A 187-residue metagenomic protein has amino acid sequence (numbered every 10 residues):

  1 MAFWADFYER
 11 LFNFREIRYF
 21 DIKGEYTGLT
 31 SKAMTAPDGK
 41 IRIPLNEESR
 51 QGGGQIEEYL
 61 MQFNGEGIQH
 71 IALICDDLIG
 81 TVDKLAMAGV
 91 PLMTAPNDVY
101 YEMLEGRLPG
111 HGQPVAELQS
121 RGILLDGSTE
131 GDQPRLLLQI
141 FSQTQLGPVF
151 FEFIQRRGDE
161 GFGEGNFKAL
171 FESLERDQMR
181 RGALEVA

Functional and structural regions predicted by a protein language model:
M1-E16, E25-A187: Glyoxalase I/VOC metalloenzyme domain signal
D21: Active-site and NAD+-binding cores of ADP-ribose-processing enzymes
